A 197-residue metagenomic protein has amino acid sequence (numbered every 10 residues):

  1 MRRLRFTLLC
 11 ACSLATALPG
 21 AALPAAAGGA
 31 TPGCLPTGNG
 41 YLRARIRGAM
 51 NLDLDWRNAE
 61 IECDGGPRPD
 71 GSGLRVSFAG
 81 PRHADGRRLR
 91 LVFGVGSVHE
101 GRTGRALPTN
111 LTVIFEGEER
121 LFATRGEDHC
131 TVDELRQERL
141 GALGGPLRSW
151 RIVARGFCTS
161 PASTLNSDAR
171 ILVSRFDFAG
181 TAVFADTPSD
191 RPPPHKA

Functional and structural regions predicted by a protein language model:
M1-L4: Positively charged n-region of N-terminal signal peptides that target proteins for export
T7-P19: Bacterial N-terminal signal peptides
L8-C10, P32, I61, D128 (+1 more regions): Secreted/extracellular small peptides and ectodomain modules produced from precursors
C12-L14, P36, G65, V132 (+1 more regions): Residue-level detector of bioactive/disordered segments in secreted/extracellular proteins and virion assembly
L18, G40, P69, L135-Q137 (+1 more regions): Secreted/processed peptides and extracellular or luminal domains of membrane proteins
A25-G126: An ectodomain-focused feature that recognizes extracytoplasmic/extracellular
T103-A182: Acidic, glycine-rich flexible loop segments
A179-A197: Short, low-complexity, Pro/Ser/Thr/Gly-rich segments in the mature regions of secreted, periplasmic
